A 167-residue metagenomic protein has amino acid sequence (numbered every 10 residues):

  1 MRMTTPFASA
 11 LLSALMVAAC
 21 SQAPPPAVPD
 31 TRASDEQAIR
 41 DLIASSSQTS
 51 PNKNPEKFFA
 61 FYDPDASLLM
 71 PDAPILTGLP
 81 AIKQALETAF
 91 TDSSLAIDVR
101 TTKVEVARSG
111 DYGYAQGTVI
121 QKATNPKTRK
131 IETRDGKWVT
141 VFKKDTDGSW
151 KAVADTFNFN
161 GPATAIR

Functional and structural regions predicted by a protein language model:
M1-P6: Positively charged n-region of N-terminal signal peptides that target proteins for export
A8-A18: Bacterial N-terminal signal peptides
C20-A60, S67-R167: A beta-strand edge to alpha-helix "cap/lid" segment located at domain peripheries
